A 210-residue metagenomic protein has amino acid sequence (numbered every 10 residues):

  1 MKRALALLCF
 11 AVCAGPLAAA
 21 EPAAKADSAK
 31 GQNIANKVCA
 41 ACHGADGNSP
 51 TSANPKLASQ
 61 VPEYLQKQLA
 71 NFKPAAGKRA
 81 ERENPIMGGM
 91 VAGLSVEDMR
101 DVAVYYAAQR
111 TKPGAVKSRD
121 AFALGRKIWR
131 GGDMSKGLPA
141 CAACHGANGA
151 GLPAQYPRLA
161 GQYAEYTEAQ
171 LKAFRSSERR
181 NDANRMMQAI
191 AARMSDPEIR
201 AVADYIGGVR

Functional and structural regions predicted by a protein language model:
M1-A4: Positively charged n-region of N-terminal signal peptides that target proteins for export
A6-P16: Bacterial N-terminal signal peptides
A18-A35, N48-A53, A108-M134: Electrostatic cytochrome c docking/interface patches
A26-P74: The feature marks the first
Q32-N36, A40, R130-A142, A154-A169: Sequence context surrounding c-type heme c attachment/ligation sites in exported
C39-A45, V102, L138-N148, V202: The canonical Cys-X-X-Cys-His
P50-A58, F72-V116, P153-R158, S176-V209: Axial heme c-ligation environment in periplasmic c-type cytochrome domains
